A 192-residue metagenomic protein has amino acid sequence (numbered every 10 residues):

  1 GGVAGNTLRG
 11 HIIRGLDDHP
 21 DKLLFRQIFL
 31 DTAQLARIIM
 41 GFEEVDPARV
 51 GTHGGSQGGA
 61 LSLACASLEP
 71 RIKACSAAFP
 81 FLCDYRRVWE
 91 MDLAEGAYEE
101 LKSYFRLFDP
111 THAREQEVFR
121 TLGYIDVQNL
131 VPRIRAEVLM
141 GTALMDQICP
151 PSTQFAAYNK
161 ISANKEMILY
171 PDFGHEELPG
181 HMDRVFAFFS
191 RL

Functional and structural regions predicted by a protein language model:
G1-L30: Cap/lid segment of the alpha/beta-hydrolase catalytic domain
R37-M40, H53, G59-P70, C75 (+1 more regions): Short glycine-enriched nucleophile-adjacent loop and the immediately C-terminal alpha-helix near the catalytic center
E44-S56: Alpha/beta-hydrolase fold nucleophile elbow
A64-H112, L169, E177: Hydrolase active-site cap/lid region
I134, M140-T142, D146: Short beta-strand/loop motif that positions the catalytic acidic residue of the alpha/beta-hydrolase fold
A136, P150-N159: Short alpha-helix in the alpha/beta-hydrolase fold that links the catalytic acid
L144-C149, H175-E176: Acidic catalytic loop of the alpha/beta-hydrolase fold
N164-F188: Histidine-bearing beta->alpha loop at or near hydrolase active sites
